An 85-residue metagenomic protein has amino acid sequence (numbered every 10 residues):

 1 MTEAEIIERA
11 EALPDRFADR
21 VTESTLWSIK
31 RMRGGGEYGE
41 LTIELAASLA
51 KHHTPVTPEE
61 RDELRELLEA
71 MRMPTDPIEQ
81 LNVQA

Functional and structural regions predicted by a protein language model:
M1-A85: C-terminal-biased regions
